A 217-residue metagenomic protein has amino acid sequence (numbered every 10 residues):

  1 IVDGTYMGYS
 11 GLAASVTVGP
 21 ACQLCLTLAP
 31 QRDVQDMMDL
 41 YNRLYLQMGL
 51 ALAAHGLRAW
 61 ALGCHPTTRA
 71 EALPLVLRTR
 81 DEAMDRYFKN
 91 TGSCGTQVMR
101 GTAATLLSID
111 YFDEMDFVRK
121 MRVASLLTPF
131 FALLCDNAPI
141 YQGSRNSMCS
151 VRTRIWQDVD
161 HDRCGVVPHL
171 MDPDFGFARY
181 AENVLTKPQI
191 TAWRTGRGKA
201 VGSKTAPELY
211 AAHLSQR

Functional and structural regions predicted by a protein language model:
I1-S93, G101: Terminal catalytic/cofactor-binding subdomain
A59, C64-R217: Loop-rich catalytic cores of soluble enzymes, especially ATP-dependent carboxylate-amine ligases and other
